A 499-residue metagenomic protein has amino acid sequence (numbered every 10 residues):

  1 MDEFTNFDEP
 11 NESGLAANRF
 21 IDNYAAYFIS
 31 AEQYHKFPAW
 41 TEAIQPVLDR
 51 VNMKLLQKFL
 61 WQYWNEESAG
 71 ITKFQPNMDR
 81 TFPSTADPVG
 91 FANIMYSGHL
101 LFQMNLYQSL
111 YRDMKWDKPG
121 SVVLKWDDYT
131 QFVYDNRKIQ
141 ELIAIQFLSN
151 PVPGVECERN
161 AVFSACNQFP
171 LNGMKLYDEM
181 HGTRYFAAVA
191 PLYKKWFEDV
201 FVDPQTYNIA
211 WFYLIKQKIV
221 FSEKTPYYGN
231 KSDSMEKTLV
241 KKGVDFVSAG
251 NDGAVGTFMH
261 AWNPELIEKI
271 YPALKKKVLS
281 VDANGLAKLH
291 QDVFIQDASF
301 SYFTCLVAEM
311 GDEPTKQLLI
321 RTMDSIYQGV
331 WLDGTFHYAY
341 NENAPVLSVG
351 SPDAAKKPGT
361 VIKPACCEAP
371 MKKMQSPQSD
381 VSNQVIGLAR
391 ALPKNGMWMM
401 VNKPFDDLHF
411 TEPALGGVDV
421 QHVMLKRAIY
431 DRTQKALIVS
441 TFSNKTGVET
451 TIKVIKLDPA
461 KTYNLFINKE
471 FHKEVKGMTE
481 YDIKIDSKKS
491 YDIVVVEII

Functional and structural regions predicted by a protein language model:
M1, A26, T41-F59, S97-Q108 (+6 more regions): Hydrophobic core segments within long, regular secondary-structure runs in both alpha- and beta-rich folds
M1-E3, A31, M78-T81, M104-M114 (+7 more regions): Terminal, non-catalytic domain-edge segments
M1-Y27: Non-catalytic protein-protein interaction scaffold segments in large eukaryotic complex-forming proteins
Q33-A161, Q168, Y228-S232, V361-K363: Extended ligand-binding groove/face enriched in aromatic
W40, K54-Q62, F201-Y207, D282-G285 (+1 more regions): Boundary/linker segments of alpha-helical solenoid repeat arrays
D127-Y134, S149-V152, C157-F169, G173-S301: Extended ligand-binding clefts on enzyme/binding-domain cores
F466-F471: Short strand-turn-strand beta-turns centered on an Asx-Gly dipeptide
